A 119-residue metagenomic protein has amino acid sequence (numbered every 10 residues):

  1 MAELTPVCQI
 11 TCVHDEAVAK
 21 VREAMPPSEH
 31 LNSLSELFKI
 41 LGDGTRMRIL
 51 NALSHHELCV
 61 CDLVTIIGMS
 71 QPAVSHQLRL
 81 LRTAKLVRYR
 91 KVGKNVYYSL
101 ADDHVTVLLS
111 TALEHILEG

Functional and structural regions predicted by a protein language model:
M1-L41: N-terminal leader segment of winged-helix/HTH proteins
S28-P72, V96-D103: N-terminal helix-turn-helix DNA-binding core of bacterial DNA-binding proteins
T65, H76, R82-T83: Alpha-helical residues within the helix-turn-helix
Q71-R79, K91: Recognition helix of helix-turn-helix DNA-binding domains
R82-V92: Beta-hairpin "wing" of winged helix-turn-helix
S99-G119: Conserved segment of winged-helix/HTH DNA-binding domains
